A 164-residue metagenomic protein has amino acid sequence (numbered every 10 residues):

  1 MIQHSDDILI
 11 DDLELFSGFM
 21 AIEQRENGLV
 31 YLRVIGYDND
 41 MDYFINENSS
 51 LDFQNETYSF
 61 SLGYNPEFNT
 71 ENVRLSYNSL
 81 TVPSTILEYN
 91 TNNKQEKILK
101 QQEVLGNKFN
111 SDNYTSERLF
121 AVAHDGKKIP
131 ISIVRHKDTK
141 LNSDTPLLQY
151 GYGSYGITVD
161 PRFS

Functional and structural regions predicted by a protein language model:
M1-I10, E14, Y37-G63, K94-D112: Multi-bladed beta-propeller domains
D6, L15, E26-G28, L80 (+2 more regions): Short strand-connecting beta-turns/loops that link adjacent beta-strands
L15-S17, F68-N69: Residue-level detector of Asp-centered blade-edge/turn motifs that repeat once per structural unit in beta-propeller
M20-I22, R74-L75: Conserved beta-propeller blade signature
R25, Y37-N39, T91, H136: Inter-blade boundary loops/turns of WD-repeat beta-propellers
G28-G36, T81-E88: Structural motif
F53, S61-S164: Serine-hydrolase catalytic core recognition
